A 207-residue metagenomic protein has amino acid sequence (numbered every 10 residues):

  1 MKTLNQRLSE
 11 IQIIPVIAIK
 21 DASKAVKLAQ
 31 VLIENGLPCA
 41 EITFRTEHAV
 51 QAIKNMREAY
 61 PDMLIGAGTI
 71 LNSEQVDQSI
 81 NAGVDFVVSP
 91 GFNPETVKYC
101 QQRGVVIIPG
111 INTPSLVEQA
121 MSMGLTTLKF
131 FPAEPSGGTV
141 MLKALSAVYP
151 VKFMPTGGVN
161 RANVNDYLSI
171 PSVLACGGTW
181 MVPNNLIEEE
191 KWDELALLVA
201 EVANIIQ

Functional and structural regions predicted by a protein language model:
M1-A82, Q102, R161-A162, S169 (+1 more regions): Conserved N-terminal beta1-alpha1 strand-loop-helix module at the mouth
A18-K20, A67-S73, S89-F92, P109-P114 (+2 more regions): Glycine-rich beta-to-alpha transition loops that act as phosphate-gripper elements at the mouths of alpha/beta enzyme
I33-P38, A59-D62, N81-V87, Q102-I108 (+3 more regions): Glycine-enriched alpha-helix->loop->beta-strand junction motifs that scaffold or abut catalytic
A52, E74-Q75, E95-T96, S115-L116 (+2 more regions): Short acidic active-site motifs
P90-T127, F131-S136: Histidine/lysine/aspartate-rich catalytic loop segments that bind and position anionic ligands
P90-T96, K129-G138, S172-E194: Glycine-rich phosphate-binding active-site loops on the catalytic face of alpha/beta enzymes
Q119, V140-M154: Shared catalytic-loop signature of beta/alpha-barrel
A147-V151, V164, A196: C-terminal output/effector regions of signal-responsive regulators
